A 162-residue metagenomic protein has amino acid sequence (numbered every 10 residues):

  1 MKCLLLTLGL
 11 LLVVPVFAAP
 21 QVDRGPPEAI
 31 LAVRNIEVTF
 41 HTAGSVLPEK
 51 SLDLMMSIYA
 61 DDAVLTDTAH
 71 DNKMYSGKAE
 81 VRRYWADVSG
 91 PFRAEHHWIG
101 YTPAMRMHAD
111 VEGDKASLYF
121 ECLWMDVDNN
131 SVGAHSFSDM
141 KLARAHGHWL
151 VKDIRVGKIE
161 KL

Functional and structural regions predicted by a protein language model:
M1-L5: Positively charged n-region of N-terminal signal peptides that target proteins for export
T7-P15: Bacterial N-terminal signal peptides
A18-S57: Short, low-complexity N-terminal intrinsically disordered segments enriched in polar/charged residues
A19-V22, H135-L162: Short beta-strand edge/turn micro-motifs at domain boundaries
D23, H41-S45, D67-K73, D128: Second-shell loop/turn segments in exported
M55-M56, A63, G77, V81 (+2 more regions): Hydrophobic pocket/interface hotspot
V64-S76, R93-A94: A short gly/proline-enriched turn/hairpin at secondary-structure junctions
A79-N130: Surface-exposed, charged secondary-structure patches
